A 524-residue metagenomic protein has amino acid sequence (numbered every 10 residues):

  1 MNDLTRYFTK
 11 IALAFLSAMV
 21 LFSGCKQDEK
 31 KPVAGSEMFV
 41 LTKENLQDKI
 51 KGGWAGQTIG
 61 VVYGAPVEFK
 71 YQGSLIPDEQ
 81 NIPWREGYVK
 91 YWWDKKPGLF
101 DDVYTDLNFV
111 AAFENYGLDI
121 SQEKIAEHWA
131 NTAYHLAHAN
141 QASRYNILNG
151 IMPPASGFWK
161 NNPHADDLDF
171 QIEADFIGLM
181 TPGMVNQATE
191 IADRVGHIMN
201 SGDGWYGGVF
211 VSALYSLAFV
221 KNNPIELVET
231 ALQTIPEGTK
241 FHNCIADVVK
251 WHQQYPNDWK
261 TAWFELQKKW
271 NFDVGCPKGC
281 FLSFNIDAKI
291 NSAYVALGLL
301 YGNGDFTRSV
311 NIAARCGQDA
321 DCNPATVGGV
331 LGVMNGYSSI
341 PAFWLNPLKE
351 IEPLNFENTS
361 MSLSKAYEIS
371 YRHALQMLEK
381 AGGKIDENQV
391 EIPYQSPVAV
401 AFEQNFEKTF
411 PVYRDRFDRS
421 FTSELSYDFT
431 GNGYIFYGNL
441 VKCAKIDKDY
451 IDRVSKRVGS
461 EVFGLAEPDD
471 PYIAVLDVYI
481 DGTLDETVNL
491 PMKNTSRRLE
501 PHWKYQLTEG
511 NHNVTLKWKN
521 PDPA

Functional and structural regions predicted by a protein language model:
N2-A12: Bacterial N-terminal signal peptides that target proteins for export
F22-G24: C-terminal motif of bacterial Sec signal peptides marking the signal peptidase cleavage site
L41, I147, S156-A165, F176-M184 (+2 more regions): Accessory "access/gating" subregions that flank catalytic or transport cores
Q47, K51, A55, I59 (+5 more regions): Active-site cavity-forming subdomains of large catalytic enzyme subunits
I59, Y63, K70, S74-P83 (+4 more regions): Catalytic phosphate/nucleotide-handling subdomain of diverse soluble enzymes
P66-P97, V103-D106, E123-A137: Active-site-surrounding "flap" and adjacent substrate/cofactor-binding loops of secreted or lumenal enzymes, prototyped
E387-I473: Glycan-recognition and processing domains
R457-A524: Beta-strand-rich ligand-recognition modules
